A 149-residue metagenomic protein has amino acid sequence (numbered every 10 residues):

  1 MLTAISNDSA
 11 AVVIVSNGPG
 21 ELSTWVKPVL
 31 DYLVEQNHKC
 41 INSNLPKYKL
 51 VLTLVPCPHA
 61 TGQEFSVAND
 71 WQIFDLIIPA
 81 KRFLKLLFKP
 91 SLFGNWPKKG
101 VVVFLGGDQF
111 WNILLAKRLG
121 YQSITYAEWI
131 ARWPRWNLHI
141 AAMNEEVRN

Functional and structural regions predicted by a protein language model:
A4-P19: Nucleotide-activated donor-dependent transferases that construct or modify glycoconjugates
P19, S23-N149: Active-site and donor-binding regions of nucleotide-sugar-utilizing enzymes
